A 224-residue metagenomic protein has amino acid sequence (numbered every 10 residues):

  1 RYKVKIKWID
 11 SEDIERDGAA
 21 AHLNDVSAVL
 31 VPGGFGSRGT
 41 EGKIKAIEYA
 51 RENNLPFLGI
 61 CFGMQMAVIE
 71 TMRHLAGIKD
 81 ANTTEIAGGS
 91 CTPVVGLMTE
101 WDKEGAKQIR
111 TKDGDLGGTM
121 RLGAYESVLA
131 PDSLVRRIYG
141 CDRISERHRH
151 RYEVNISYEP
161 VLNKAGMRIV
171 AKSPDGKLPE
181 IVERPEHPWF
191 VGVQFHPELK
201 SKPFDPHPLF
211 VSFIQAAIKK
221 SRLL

Functional and structural regions predicted by a protein language model:
R1-H22, I144-L224: Acyltransferase
Y2, I78, G140-C141: Short, well-ordered coil loops that connect the C-terminus of an alpha-helix to the N-terminus of a beta-strand
K5-I6, S27-V29, N54-L58, Q65 (+3 more regions): Beta-sheet entry/capping signal
I9-R16, G39-E41, Y125-S127: A general structural motif
A21-Y125, D132-L134, P203, L209-S221: Cysteine-nucleophile active-site neighborhood
V31-G34, G140-I144, F195: A broad detector of the eukaryotic-type serine/threonine protein kinase catalytic domain
N82, S90-V94, G140, L178 (+1 more regions): Glycine-rich, flexible loop/turn motifs
K103-N155, V161-K164, P174, E180-E186: Substrate-binding/catalytic lobe of Class I Rossmann-like enzymes that use SAM or dcSAM, i.e., the mid-to-C-terminal
